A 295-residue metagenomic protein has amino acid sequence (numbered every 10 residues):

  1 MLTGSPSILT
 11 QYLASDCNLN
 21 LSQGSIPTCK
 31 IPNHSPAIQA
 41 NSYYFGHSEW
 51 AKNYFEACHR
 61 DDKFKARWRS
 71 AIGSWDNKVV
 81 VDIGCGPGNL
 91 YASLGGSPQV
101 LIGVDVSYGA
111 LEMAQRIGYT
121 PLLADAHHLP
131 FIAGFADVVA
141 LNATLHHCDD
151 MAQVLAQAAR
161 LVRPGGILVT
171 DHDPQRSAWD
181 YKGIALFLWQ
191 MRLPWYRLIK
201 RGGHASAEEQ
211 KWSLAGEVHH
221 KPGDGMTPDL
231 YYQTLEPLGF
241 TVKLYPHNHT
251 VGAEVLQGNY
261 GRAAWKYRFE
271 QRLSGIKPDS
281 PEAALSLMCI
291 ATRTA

Functional and structural regions predicted by a protein language model:
L2-D76, N89-S93, A264: Conserved class I S-adenosyl-L-methionine
G4, I8-Y12, K211, G216-G223 (+1 more regions): A C-terminal cap/extension of S-adenosyl-L-methionine-dependent methyltransferases that defines the acceptor-substrate
K78-G84: Conserved class I S-adenosyl-L-methionine
P87-H128: Class I SAM-dependent methyltransferase SAM/SAH-binding core
A140: A conserved beta-strand element that flanks and buttresses the S-adenosyl-L-methionine
A143-T144: Short catalytic micro-motifs in class I SAM-dependent methyltransferases
A152-P164: A short glycine-rich, Lys/Arg-flanked "PGG" loop and its adjoining helix->strand segment in the class I
V169-R201: Conserved class I S-adenosyl-L-methionine
